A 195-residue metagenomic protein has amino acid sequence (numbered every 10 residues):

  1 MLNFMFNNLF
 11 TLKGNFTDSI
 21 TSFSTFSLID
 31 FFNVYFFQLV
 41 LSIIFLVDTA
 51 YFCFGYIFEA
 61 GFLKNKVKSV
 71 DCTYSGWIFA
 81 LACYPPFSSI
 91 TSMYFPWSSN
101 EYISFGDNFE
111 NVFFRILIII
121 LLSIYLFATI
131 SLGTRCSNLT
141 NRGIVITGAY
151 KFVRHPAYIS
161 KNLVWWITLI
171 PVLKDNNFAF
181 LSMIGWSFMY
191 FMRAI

Functional and structural regions predicted by a protein language model:
M1-L139, I167-I195: Membrane-anchoring alpha-helices and their flanking helix-loop junctions
R142-Y150, I159: Alpha-helical membrane-protein architecture signal
H155: Short, conserved phosphate/pyrophosphate- and ester-handling motifs at nucleotide-, phospho-/glycolipid
